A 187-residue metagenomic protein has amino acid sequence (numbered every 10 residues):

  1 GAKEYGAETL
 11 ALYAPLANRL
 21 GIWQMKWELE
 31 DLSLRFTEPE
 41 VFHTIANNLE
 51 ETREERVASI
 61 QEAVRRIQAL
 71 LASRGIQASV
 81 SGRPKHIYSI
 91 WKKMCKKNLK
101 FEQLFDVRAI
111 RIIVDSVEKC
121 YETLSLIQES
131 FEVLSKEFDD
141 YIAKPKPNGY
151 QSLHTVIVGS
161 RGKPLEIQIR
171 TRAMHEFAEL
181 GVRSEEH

Functional and structural regions predicted by a protein language model:
G1-E186: Nucleic-acid processing machinery
